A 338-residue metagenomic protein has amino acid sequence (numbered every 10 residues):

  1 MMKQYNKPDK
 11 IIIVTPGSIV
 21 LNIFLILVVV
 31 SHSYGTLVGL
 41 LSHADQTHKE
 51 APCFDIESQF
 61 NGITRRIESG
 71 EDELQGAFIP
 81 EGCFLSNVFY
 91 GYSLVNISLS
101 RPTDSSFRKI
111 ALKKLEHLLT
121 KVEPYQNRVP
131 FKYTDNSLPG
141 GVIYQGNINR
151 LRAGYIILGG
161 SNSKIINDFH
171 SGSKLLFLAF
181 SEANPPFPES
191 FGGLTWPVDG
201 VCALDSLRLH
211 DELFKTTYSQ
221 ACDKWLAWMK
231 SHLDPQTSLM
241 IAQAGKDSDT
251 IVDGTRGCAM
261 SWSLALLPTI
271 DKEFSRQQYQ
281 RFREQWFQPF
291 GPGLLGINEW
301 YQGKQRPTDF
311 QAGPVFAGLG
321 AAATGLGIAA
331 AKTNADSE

Functional and structural regions predicted by a protein language model:
K3-V29: N-terminal Sec-pathway targeting helices
I26-F89, S93-N96, L112-R128, S163-K174 (+1 more regions): Low-complexity, Ser/Thr/Pro/Gly-enriched N-terminal "stalk/linker" regions
V38-H43, V88-S106, N147-N162, C202-K215 (+2 more regions): Well-ordered alpha-helical scaffold segments within catalytic/enzyme domains
D45-R66, T103-Y125, G160-A179, K215-H232 (+2 more regions): Extended, well-ordered alpha-helical scaffold segments
E68-G76, E123-T134, S181-E189, Q236-T250 (+1 more regions): Acidic/His metal-coordination segments adjacent to aromatic residues that form catalytic metal sites in metalloenzymes
I79-G82, S86-V88, Y92-V201: Extended ligand-binding groove/face enriched in aromatic
I143, K164, A183, L194-A322 (+1 more regions): Extended ligand-binding clefts on enzyme/binding-domain cores
G172-L175, S190, S206-L209, W225 (+1 more regions): Short, hydrophobic/aromatic alpha-helical segments in well-folded domains
